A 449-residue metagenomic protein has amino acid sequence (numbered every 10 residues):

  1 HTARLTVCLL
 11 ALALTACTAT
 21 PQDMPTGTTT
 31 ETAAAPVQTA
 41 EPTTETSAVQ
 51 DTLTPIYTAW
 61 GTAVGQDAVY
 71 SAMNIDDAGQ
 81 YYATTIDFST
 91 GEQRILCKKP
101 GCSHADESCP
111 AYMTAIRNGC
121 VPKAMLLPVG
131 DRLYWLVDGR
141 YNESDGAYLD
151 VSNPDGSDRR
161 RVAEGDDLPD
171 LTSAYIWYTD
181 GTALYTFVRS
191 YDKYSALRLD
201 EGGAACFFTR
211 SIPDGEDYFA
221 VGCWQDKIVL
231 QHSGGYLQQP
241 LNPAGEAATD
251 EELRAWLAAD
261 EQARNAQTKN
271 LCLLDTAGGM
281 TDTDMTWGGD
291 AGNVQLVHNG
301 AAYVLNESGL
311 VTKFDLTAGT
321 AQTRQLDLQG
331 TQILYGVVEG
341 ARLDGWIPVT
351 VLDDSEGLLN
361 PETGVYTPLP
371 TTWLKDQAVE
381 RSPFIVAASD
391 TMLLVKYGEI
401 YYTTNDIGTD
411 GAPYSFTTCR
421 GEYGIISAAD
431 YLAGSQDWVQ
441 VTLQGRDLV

Functional and structural regions predicted by a protein language model:
H1-T6: Bacterial N-terminal signal peptides that target proteins for export
A13-A16: C-terminal motif of bacterial Sec signal peptides marking the signal peptidase cleavage site
T18-P21: Bacterial signal peptide processing site
E31-G61: N-terminal low-complexity, Pro/Thr/Ser-rich intrinsically disordered segments that act as propeptides or flexible
E41-L53, Y81-D106, S144-G165, Y191-D214 (+4 more regions): Surface-exposed loop/turn elements that mediate protein-protein interactions on large endomembrane-trafficking
T54-V64, E107-L127, L168-G181, P213-Q225 (+4 more regions): Repeated scaffold domains used in trafficking and secretory/extracellular systems, primarily beta-propellers
Y70-A72, W135-L136, Y185-V188, V229-H232 (+3 more regions): Residue position within the beta-strands of beta-propeller blades
V337-G340, P348-D354: Loop/turn-rich, solvent-exposed surfaces of beta-rich toroidal or solenoidal domains
